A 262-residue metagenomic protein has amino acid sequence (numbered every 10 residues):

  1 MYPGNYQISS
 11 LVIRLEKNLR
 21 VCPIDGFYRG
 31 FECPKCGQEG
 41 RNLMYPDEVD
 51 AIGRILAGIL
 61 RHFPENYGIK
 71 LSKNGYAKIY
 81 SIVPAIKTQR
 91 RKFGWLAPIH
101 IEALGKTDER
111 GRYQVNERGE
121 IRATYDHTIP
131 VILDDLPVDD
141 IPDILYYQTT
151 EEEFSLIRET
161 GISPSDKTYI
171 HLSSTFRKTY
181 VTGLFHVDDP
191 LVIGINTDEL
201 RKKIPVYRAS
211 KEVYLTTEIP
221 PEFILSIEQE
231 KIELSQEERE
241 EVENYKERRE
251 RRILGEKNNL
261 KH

Functional and structural regions predicted by a protein language model:
M1-H262: Eukaryotic, polar/proline-rich low-complexity intrinsically disordered regions
